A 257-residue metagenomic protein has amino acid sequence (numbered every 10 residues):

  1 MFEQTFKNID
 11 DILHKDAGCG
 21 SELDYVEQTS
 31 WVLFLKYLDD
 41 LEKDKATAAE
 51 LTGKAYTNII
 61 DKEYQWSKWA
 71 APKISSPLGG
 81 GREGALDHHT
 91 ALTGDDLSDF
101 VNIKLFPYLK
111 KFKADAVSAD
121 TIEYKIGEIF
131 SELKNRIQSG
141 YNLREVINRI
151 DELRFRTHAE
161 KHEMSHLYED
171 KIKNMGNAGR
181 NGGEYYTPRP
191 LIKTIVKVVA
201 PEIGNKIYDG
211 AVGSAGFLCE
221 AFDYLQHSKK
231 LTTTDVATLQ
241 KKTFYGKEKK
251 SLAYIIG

Functional and structural regions predicted by a protein language model:
M1-I203: Non-catalytic, mostly N-terminal accessory regions of nucleic-acid modification and defense proteins
G182-G257: Conserved S-adenosyl-L-methionine
